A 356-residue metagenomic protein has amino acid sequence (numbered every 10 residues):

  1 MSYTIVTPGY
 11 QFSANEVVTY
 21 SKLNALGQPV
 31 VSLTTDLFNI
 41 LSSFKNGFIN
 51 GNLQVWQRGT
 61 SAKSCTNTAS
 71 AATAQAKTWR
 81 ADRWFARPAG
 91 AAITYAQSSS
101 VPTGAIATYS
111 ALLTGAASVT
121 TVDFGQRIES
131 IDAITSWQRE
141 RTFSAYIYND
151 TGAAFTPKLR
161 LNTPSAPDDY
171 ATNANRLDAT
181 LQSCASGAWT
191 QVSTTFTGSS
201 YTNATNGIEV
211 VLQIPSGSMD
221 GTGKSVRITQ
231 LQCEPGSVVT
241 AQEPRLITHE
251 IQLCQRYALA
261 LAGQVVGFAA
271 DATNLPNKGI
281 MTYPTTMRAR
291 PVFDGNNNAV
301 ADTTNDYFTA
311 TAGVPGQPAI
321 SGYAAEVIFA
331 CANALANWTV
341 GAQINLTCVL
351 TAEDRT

Functional and structural regions predicted by a protein language model:
M1-T35: Extracellular "spike/adhesin" assembly and maturation modules and analogous cytosolic coiled-coil scaffolds
S32-T356: Extracellular and organelle-lumenal recognition/adhesion modules and their flexible linkers in secreted
